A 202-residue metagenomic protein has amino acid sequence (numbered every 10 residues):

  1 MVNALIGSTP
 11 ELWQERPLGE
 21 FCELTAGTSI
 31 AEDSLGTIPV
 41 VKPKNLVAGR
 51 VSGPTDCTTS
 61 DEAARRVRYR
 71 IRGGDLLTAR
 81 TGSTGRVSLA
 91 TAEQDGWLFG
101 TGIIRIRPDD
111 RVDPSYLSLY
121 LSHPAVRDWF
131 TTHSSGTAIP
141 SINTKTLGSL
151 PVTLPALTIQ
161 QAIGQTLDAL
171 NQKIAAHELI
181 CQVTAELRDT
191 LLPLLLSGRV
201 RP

Functional and structural regions predicted by a protein language model:
M1-I30, S149, T153-P202: Non-catalytic DNA-recognition/assembly elements of restriction-modification systems
E15-I30, K44-G73: Sequence-specific dsDNA recognition surfaces
A31-I38, T58, Y69-R70, L89-T101: Short, surface-exposed loop/turn microsegments at beta-strand edges and helix-strand junctions
K42-P43, R80: A secondary-structure boundary/capping signal
T78-S122: A short beta-sheet element
W97-G102, S135-A162: A short glycine-rich beta-alpha junction/loop motif
D109-S149: Short, positively charged
